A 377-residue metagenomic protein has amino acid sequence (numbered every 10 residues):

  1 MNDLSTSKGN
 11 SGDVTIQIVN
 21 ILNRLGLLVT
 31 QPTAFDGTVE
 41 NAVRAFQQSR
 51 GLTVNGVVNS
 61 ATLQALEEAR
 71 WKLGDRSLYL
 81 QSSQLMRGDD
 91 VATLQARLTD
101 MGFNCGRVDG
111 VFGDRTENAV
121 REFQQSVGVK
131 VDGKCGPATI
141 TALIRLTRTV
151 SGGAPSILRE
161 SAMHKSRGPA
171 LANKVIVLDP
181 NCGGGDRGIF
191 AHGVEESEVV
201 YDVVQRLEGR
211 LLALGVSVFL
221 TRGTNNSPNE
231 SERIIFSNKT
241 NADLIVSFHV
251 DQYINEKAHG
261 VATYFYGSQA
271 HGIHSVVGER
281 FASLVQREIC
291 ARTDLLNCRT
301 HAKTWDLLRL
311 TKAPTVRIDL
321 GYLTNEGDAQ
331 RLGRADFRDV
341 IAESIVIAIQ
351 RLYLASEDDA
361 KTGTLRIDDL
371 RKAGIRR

Functional and structural regions predicted by a protein language model:
M1-L25, G37-G51, S60-A61, E68-R377: Catalytic-site microenvironment of enzymes that process N-acetyl-hexosamine-containing cell-wall polysaccharides
